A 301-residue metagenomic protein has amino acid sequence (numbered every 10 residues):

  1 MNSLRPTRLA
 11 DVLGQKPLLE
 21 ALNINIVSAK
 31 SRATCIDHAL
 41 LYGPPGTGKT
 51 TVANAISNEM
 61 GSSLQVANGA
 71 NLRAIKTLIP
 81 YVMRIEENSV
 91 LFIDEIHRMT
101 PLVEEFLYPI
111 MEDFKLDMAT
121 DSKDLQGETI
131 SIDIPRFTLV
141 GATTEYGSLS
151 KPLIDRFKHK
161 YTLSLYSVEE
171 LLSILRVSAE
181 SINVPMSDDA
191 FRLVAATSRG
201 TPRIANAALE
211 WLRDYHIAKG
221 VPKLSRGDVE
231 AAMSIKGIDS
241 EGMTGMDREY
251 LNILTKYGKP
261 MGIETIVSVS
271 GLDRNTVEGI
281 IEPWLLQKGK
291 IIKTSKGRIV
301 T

Functional and structural regions predicted by a protein language model:
M1-A21, D239-E241: Dynamic helix-loop-helix/coil hinge segments at AAA+ ATPase domain boundaries and subdomain interfaces
N23, S148-S181, D188-A196, A207: Conserved AAA+ ATPase core "coupling" helix
V27-G69, P80-E87: Walker A/P-loop
A55-I56, I75, E87-A119, Y146-R156: Conserved AAA+/SF3 P-loop NTPase catalytic/coupling segment centered on the Walker-B
S122-A142: AAA+/SF3 P-loop NTPase mechanochemical coupling elements
S187, S198-R213, K223-S225, M243-G245: The conserved phosphate-sensing helix
L209, D214-I238, D247, T294-S295 (+1 more regions): Conserved C-terminal helix/linker of AAA+ ATPases
T255-V300: Terminal-proximal interaction/regulatory segments of ATP-powered molecular machines
